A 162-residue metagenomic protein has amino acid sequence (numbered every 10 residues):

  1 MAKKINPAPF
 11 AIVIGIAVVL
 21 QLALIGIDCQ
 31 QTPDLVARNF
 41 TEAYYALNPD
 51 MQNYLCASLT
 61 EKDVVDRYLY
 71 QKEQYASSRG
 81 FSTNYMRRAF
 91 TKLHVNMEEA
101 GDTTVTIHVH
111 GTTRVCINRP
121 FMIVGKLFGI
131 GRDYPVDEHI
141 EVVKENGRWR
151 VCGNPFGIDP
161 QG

Functional and structural regions predicted by a protein language model:
M1-A2, V142: Generic N-terminal leader/processing signal
A2-P49, Y54: Short, low-complexity N-terminal intrinsically disordered segments enriched in polar/charged residues
V19, Q71-K72, V136: Intrinsically disordered, low-complexity regions enriched for glutamine and histidine
Q30, S82-Y85, K126-I130: Intrinsically disordered, low-complexity segments enriched in polar/charged residues with Gly/Pro, especially when
D50-N118: Short solvent-exposed beta->alpha transition segments
E99-G162: Exposed beta-sheet edge and beta->alpha loop/turn motif
